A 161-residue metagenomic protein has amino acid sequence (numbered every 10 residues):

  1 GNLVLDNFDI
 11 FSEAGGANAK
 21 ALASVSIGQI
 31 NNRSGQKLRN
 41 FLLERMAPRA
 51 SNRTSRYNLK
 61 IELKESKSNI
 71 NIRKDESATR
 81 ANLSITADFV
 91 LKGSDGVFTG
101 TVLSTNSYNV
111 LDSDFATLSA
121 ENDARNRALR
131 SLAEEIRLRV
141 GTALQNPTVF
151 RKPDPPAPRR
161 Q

Functional and structural regions predicted by a protein language model:
G1-L43, S51, Q145-Q161: A structural "domain/chain start" motif
I10, I27-I30, I61, I70-I72 (+2 more regions): Weak global preference for isoleucine
E44, R49-T101, N106-D123, R127: Surface-exposed short loop/turn segments
A116-Q161: C-terminal/domain-edge helix-coil "capping" segments
